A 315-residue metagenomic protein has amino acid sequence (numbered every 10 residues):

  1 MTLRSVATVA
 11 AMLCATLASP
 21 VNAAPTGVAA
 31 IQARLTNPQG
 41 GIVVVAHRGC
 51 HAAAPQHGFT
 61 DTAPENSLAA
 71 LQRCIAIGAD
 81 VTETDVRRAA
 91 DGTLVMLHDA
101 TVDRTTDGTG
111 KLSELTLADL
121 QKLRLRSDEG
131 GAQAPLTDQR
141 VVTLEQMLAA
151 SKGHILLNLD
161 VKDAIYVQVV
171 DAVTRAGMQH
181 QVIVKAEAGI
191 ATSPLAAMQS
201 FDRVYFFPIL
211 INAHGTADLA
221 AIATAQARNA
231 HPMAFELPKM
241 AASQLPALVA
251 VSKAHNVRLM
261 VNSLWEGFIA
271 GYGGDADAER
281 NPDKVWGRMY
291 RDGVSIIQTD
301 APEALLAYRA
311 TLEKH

Functional and structural regions predicted by a protein language model:
M1-T8: Bacterial N-terminal signal peptides that target proteins for export
V9-A18: Bacterial N-terminal signal peptides
A23-H315: Phosphate-group recognition and catalysis centered on beta-loop-alpha active-site segments
